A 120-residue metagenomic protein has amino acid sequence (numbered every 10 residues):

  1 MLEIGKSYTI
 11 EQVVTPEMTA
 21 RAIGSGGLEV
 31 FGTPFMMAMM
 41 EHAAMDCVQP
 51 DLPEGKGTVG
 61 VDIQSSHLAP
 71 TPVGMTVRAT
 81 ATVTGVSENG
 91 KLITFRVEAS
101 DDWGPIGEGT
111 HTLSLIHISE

Functional and structural regions predicted by a protein language model:
M1-G32: Catalytic strand-loop segment that frames the active site of acyl-thioester-processing enzymes
E3-T9, F35, D62, T76-R78 (+2 more regions): Intrinsic-disorder/low-complexity, polar/charged segments enriched in Ser/Thr/Lys/Arg/Asp/Glu/Gln
T15, T112-S114: Short beta-strand edge segments in extracellular beta-sheet folds
M45-R78: Hydrophobic beta-strand-centered segment that forms part of the acyl-chain substrate-binding groove
S65-D102: Hydrophobic beta-sheet segments that form the core/acyl-binding groove of ACP/CoA-dependent acyl-chain-processing
P105-H111: C-terminal binding/interaction regions
I116-E120: Conserved small/polar residues in nucleotide/adenosyl-binding loops
